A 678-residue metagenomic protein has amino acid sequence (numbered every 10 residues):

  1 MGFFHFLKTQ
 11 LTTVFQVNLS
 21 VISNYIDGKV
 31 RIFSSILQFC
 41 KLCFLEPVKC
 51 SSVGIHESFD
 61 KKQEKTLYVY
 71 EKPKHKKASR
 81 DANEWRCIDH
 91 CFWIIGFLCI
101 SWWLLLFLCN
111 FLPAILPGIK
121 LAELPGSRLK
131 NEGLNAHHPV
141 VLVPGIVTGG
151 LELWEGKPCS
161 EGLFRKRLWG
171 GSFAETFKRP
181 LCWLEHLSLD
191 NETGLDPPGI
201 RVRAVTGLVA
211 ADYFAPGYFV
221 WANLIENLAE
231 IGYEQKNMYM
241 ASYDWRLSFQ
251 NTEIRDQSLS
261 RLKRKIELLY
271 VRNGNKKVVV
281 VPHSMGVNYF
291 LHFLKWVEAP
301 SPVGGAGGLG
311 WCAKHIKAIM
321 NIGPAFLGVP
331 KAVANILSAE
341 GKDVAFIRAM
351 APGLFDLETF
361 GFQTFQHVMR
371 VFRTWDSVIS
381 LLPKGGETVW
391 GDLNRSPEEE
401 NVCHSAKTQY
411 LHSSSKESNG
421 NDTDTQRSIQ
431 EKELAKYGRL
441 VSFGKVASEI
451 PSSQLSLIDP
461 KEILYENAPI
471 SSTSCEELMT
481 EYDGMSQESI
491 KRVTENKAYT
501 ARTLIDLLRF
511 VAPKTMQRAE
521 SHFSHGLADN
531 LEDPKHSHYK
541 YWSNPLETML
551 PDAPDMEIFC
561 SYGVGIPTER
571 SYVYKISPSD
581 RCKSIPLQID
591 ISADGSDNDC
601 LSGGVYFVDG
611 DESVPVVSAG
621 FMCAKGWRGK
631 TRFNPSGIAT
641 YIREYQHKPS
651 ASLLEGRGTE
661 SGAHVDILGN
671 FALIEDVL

Functional and structural regions predicted by a protein language model:
G2-V281, M285-N496, A501-R502, L601-E612 (+1 more regions): N-terminal non-catalytic accessory region
G118-P125, H536-N544: Short linear interaction motifs
L507-P534: Eukaryotic low-complexity intrinsically disordered regions
A528, D533-S537, E547-D555, C560 (+1 more regions): Acidic, Ser/Thr/Gly/Pro-rich low-complexity segments that form flexible
